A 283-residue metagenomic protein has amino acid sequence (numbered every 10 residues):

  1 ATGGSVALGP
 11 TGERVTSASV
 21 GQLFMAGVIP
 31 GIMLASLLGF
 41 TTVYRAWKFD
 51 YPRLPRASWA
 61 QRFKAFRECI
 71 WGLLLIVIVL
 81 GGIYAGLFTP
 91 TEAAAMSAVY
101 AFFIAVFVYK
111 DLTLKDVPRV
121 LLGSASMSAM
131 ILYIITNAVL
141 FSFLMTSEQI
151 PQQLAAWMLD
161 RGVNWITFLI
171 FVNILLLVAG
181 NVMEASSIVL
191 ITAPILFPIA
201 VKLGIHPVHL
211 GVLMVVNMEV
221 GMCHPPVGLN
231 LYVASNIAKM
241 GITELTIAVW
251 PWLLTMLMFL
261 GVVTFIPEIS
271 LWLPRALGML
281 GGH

Functional and structural regions predicted by a protein language model:
A1-H283: Alpha-helical transmembrane segments of multi-pass membrane transport proteins
